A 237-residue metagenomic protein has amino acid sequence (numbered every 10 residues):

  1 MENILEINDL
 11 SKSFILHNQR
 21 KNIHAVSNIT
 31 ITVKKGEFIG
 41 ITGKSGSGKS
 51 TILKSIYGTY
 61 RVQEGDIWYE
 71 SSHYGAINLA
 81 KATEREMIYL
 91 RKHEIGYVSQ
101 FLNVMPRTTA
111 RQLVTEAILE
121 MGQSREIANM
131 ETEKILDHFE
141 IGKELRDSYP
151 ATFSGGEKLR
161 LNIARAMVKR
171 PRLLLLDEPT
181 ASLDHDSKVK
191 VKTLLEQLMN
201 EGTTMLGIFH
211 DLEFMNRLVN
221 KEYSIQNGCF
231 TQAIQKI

Functional and structural regions predicted by a protein language model:
T42-K44: The feature captures the beta-strand-to-loop junction immediately N-terminal to the Walker
Y57: Helix-to-loop junction immediately C-terminal to a conserved catalytic motif
D66-Y89: ABC ATPase NBD Q-loop/coupling interface
E126-E144: Conserved ABC ATPase "signature" region
Y149-F153, E157: Conserved ABC ATPase signature
A166-M167: ABC ATPase C-loop
R170: Conserved catalytic motifs of ABC-family nucleotide-binding domains
L174-D177: Catalytic Walker B motif of ABC-type/P-loop ATPase nucleotide-binding domains
